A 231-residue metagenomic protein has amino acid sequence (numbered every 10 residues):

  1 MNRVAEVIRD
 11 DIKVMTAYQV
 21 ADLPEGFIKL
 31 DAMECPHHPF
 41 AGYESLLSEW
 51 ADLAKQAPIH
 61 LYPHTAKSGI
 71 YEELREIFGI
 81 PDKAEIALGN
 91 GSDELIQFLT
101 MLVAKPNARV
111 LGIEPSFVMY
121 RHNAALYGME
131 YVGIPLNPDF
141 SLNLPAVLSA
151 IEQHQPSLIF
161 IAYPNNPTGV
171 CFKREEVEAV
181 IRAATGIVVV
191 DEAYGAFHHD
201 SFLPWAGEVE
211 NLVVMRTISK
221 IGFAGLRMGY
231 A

Functional and structural regions predicted by a protein language model:
M1-T65, E73, Q155: N-terminal "arm"/small-domain region of PLP-dependent enzymes with the aminotransferase-like
A5-E6, G207, N211-A231: Conserved core segment of the aminotransferase class I/II
K13, A17-L23, K67, H122 (+1 more regions): Short capping/connector residues at structural and topological boundaries
Y18-E25, L47-E49, V177-I187, P204-G207: Alpha-helix C-terminal capping segments
M33-H37, G195, K220: Short, solvent-exposed loop/turn segments at secondary-structure junctions
F40-E44, F202, G225-R227: Short aromatic-enriched loop/helix-cap "lid" or pocket-rim segments at secondary-structure transitions that line
A57-A183, Y194-V213, T217-S219: Conserved core of the PLP fold type I
V188-A193: Short beta-strand/loop segment that forms part of the nucleotide-sugar
